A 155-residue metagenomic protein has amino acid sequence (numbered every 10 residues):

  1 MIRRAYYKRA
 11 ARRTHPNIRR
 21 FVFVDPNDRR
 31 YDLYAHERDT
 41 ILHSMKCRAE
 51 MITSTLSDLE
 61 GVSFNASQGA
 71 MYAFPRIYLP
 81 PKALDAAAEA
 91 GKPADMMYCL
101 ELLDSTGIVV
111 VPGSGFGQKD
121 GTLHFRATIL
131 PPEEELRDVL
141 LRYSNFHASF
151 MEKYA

Functional and structural regions predicted by a protein language model:
M1-A155: PLP-dependent class I/II
